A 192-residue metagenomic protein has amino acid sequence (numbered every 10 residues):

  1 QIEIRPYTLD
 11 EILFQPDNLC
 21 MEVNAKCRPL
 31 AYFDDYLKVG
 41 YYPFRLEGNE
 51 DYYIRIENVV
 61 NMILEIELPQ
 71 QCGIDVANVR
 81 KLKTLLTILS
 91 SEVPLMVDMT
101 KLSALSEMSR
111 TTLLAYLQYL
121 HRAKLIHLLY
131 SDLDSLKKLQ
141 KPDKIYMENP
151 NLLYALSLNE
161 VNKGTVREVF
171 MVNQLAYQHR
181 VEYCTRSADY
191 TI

Functional and structural regions predicted by a protein language model:
Q1-D10: A short helix-turn-beta junction within AAA+ P-loop NTPase domains corresponding to the substrate/partner-engaging
R5, E22, K26, D35 (+3 more regions): Short capping loops/turns at secondary-structure boundaries
D10-L13, D34-L37, S103, L114: Generic structural signal for individual residues within well-ordered alpha-helical segments across diverse proteins
I12, G40, L85: A residue-level signal for conserved active-site and pocket-lining positions in enzyme catalytic cores
P16-M62: Amphipathic alpha-helical "lid/sensor" segments that cap RecA-like P-loop NTPase cores
P43-I192: Accessory nucleic acid-recognition modules appended to NTPase machines
